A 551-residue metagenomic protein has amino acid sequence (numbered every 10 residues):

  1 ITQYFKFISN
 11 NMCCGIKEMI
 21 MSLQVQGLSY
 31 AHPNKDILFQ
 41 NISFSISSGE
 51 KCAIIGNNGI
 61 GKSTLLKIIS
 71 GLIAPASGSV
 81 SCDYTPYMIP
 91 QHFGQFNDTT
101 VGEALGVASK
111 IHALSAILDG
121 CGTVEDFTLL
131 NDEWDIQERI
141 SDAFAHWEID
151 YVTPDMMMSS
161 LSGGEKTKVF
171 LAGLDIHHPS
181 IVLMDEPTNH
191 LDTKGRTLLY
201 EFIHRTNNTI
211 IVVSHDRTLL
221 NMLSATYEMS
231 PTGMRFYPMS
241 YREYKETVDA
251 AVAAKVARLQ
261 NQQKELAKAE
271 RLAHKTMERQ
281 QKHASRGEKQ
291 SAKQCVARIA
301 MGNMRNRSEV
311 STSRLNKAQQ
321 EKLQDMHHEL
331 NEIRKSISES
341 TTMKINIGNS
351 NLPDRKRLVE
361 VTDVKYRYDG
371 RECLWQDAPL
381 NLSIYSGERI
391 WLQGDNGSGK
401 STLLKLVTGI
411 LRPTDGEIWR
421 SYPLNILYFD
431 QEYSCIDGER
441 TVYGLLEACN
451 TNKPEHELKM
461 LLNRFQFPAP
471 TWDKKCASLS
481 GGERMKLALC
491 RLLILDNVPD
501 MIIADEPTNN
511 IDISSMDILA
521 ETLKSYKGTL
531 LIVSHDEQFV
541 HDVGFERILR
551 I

Functional and structural regions predicted by a protein language model:
M19-A31, K110-T167, T247-G370: Coupling and communication elements adjacent to P-loop NTPase active sites across diverse families
V25-L28, I37-S47, G78, V361-K365 (+2 more regions): Conserved beta-strand
I42-A53, N207-N208, P379-W391, G528: Pre-Walker A (P-loop) beta-loop-beta motif of ABC nucleotide-binding domains
K51, T64-E125, E228-P231, S386-D395 (+3 more regions): ABC ATPase nucleotide-binding domain signature region
Q95-S160, D430-R491, L495-D500: ABC-family P-loop ATPase nucleotide-binding domains
G164-L183, E483-I503: GG-anchored amphipathic helix commonly corresponding to the ABC/SMC/Rad50 NBD signature/C-loop
V182-E186, L191, F429, M501-E506: Catalytic Walker B motif of ABC-type/P-loop ATPase nucleotide-binding domains
D192-E201, N509-E521, Q538: Conserved D-loop/post-Walker B switch-helix segment of ABC ATPase nucleotide-binding domains
